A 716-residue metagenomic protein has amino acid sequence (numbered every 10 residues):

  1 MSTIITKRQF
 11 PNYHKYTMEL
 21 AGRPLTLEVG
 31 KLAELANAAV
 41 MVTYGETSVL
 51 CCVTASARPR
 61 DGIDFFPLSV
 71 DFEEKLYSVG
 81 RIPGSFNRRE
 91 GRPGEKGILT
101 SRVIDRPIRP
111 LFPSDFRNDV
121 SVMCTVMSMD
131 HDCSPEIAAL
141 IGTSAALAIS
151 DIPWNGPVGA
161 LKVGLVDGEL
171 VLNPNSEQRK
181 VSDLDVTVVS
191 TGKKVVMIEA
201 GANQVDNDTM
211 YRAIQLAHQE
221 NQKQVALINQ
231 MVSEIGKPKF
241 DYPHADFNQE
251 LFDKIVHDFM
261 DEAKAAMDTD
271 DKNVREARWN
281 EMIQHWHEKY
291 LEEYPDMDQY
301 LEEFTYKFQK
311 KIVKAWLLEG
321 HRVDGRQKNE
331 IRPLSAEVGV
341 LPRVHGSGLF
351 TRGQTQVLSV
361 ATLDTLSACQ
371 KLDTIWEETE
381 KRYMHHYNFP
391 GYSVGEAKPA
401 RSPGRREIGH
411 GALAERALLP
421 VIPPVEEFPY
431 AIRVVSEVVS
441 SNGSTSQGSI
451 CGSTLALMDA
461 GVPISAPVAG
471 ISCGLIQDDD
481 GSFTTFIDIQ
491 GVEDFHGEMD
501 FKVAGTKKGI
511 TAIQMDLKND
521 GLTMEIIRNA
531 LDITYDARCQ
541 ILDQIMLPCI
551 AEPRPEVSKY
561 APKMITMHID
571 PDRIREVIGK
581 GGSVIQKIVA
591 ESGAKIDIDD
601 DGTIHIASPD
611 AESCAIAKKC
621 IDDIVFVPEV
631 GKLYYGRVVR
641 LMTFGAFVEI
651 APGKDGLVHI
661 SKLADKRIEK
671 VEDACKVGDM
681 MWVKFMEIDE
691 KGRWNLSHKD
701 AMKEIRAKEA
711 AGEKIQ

Functional and structural regions predicted by a protein language model:
S2-P243: Long, basic N-terminal domains or extensions that often function in RNA/ssDNA interaction or organelle/cellular
S2-S56, D241-E377, P562-E576, V584 (+1 more regions): Extended amphipathic alpha-helical scaffolds
P24, A36-S121, V126-S128, C133 (+5 more regions): Glycine-rich, flexible beta-strand/loop modules in the N-terminal catalytic cores of phosphate-handling
A38-M41, C133-D151, V338-A361, N442-V462 (+1 more regions): Conserved phosphate/anionic-ligand binding catalytic regions in large, soluble enzymes, centered on
R106-S114, I149, V340, T365-A368 (+12 more regions): Conserved helix-loop functional segments at active or binding sites
S114-V120, N155-P157, Q224-Y242, N273-V274 (+6 more regions): Flexible, glycine/charged-enriched surface loops at secondary-structure junctions
D151-M267, L457-P555: Mobile "lid/hinge" segments at catalytic clefts and subdomain interfaces of large enzymes
Y560-P562, P571-Q716: Single-stranded RNA-binding regions, centering on S1/OB-family and related RNA-binding modules
